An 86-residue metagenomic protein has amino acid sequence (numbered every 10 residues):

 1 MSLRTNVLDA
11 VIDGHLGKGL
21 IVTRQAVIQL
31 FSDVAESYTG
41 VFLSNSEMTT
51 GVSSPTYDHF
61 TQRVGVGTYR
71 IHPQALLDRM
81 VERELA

Functional and structural regions predicted by a protein language model:
M1-Q25, L30-V34: Positively charged, polyanion-binding regions of nucleic-acid-associated proteins
V34-A86: Charged low-complexity interaction tracts in eukaryotic proteins
